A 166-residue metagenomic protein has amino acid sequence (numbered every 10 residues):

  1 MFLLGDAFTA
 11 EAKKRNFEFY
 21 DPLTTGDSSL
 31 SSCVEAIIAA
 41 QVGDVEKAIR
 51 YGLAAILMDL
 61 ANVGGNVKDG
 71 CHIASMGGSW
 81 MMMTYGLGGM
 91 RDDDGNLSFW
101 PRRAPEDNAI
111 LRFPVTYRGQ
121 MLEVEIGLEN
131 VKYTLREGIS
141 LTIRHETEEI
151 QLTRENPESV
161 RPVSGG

Functional and structural regions predicted by a protein language model:
M1-A10, A61, V67-G166: Carbohydrate-active enzyme catalytic cores, enriched for enzymes that act on polyanionic acidic polysaccharides
M1-H72: Active-site core of glycosidic bond-cleaving carbohydrate-active enzymes
